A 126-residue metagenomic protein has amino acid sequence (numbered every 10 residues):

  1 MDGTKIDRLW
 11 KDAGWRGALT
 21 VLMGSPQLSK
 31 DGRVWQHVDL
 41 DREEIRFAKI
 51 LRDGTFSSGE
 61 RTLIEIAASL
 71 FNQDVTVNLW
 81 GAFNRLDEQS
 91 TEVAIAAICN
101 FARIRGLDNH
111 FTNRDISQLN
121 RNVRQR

Functional and structural regions predicted by a protein language model:
M1-F56, R61, E65-A68, N72-R126: Extended, charge-biased low-complexity segments that typically form long amphipathic alpha-helices/coiled-coils
